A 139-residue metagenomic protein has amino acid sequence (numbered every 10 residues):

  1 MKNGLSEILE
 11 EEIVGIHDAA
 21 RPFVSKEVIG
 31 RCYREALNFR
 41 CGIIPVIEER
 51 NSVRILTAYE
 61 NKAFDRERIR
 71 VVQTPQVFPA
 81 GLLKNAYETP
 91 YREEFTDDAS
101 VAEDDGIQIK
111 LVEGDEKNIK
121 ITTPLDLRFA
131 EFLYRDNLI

Functional and structural regions predicted by a protein language model:
M1-K2, K26-G30, P124: Conserved strand-to-helix beginnings and helix N-cap segments that scaffold or border functional pockets
K2-I13: Active-site nucleotide-sugar/metal-binding loop of Leloir-type enzymes
G4, H17-D18, E48, P79 (+1 more regions): Residue-level signal for inorganic ion chemistry
E11-R21: Short beta-strand-to-loop acidic/aromatic patch adjacent to the donor-nucleotide binding site
A20-F23, N118: A short, conserved beta-strand element in the Rossmann-like catalytic core that flanks the donor/metal-binding loop
F23-V112, I139: Conserved core of the sugar-phosphate nucleotidyltransferase
K110, G114, N118-K120: Conserved Class I S-adenosyl-L-methionine
N118-I139: Hydrophobic helical membrane-anchoring modules
